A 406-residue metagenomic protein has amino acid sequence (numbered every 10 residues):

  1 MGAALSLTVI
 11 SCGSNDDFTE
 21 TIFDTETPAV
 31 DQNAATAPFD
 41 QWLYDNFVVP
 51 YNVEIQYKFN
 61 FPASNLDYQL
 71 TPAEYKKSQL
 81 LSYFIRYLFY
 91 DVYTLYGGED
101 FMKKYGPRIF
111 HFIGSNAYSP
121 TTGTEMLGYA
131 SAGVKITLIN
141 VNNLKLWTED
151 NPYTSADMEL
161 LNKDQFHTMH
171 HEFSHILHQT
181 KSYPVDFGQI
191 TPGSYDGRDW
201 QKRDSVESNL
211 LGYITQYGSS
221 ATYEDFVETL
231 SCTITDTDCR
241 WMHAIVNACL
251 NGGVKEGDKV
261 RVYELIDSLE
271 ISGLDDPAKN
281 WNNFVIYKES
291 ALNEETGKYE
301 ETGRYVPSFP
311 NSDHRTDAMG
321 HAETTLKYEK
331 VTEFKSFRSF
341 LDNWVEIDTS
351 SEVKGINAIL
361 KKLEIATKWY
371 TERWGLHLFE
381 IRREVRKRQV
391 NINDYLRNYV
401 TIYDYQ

Functional and structural regions predicted by a protein language model:
M1, G13-K103, S351-Q406: Acidic/polar, low-complexity intrinsically disordered N-terminal segments immediately downstream of a Sec signal
L7-S11: C-terminal motif of bacterial Sec signal peptides marking the signal peptidase cleavage site
D17, Q79-V141: Auxiliary, metal-adjacent structural segments of Zn-dependent hydrolase domains
D67-Y75, L146, P152-L160, D164 (+2 more regions): Second-shell loop/turn segments in exported
R86, Y90, T94, S174-S182 (+2 more regions): Sec-exported extracytoplasmic/periplasmic mature domains
P152-E159, K163-P184, V227: Active-site recognition of the HExxH zinc-binding catalytic motif
M169-V206: Short helix-loop boundary/capping segments
Y195-Q406: Metalloprotease/metallohydrolase-associated module, dominated by Zn2+-dependent proteases
